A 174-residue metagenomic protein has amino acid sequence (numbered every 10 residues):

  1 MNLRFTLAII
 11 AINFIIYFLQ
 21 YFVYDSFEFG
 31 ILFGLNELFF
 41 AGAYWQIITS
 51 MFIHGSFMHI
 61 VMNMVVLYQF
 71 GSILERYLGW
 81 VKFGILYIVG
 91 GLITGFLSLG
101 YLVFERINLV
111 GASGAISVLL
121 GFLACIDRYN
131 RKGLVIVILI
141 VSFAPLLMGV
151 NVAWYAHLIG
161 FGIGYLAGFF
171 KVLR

Functional and structural regions predicted by a protein language model:
M1-R174: A detector for small-residue-rich transmembrane helices and their helix-helix packing motifs
